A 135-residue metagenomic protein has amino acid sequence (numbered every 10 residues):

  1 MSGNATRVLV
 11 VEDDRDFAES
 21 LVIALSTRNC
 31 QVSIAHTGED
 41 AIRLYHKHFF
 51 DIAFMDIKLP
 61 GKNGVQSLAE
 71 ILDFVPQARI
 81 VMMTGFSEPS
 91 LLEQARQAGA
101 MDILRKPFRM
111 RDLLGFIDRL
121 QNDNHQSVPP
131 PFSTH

Functional and structural regions predicted by a protein language model:
E12: Conserved acidic carboxylate
R15-S33, A98: Two-component/phosphorelay signaling modules centered on CheY-like receiver
T37, N63-Q66: Acidic catalytic/metal-coordinating carboxylates
R43, V65-Q77: Short amphipathic alpha-helix used as the core "switch/output" element in two-component signaling
P60: The feature encodes the CheY-like receiver
S90, F108-I117: C-terminal output helix
M101: Short, glycine/charged-rich "phosphate-handling" switch motifs in NTP-dependent and phosphotransfer domains
